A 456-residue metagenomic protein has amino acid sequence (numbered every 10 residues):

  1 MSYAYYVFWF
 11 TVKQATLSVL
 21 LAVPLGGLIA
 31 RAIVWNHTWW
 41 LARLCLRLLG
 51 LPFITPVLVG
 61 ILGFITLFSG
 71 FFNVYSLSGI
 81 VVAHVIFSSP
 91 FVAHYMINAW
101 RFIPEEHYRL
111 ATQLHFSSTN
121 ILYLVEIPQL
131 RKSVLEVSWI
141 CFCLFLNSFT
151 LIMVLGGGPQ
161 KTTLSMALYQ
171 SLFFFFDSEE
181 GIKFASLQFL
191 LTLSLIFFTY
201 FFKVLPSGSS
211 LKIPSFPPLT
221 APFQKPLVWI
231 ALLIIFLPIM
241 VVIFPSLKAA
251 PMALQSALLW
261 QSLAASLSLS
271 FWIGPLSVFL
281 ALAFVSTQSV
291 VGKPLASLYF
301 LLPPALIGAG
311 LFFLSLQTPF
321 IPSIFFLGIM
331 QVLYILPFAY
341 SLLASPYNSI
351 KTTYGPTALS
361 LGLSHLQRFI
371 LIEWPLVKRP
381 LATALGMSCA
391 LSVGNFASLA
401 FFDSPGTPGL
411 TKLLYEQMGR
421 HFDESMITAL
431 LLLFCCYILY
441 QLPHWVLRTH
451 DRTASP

Functional and structural regions predicted by a protein language model:
M1-R101, Q129-G156, K183-T199, A221-K248 (+5 more regions): Membrane-water interface segments at the C-terminal ends of transmembrane alpha-helices in multi-pass inner-membrane
H37-L41, R101-E106, F116-T119, G157-K161 (+7 more regions): Juxtamembrane helix-boundary/capping and inter-helix hinge elements in multi-pass membrane proteins
R43-L46, S69, E105-Q113, L124 (+10 more regions): Short amphipathic alpha-helical coupling elements at transmembrane boundaries
A111, E180-G181, A358, S425-M426: Solenoid-repeat scaffolds in large eukaryotic assemblies
L114-S118, P128, L361-L363, P375: Glycine/proline-centered hinge or cleavage motifs at structural transition points of membrane proteins
T150-F176, G394-D423: Glycine-rich helix-loop "coupling/hinge" segments at transmembrane-helix boundaries in multipass transporters
F176, F202-A221: Intracellular loop-helix junctions on the cytosolic face of multi-pass helical membrane proteins
G208-F216, W445-P456: Short cytosolic juxtamembrane segments of multi-pass membrane proteins
